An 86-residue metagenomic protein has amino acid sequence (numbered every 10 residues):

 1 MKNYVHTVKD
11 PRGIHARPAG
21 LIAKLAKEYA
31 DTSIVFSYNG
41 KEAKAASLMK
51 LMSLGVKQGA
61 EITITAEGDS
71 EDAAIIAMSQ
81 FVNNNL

Functional and structural regions predicted by a protein language model:
M1, R12, Y38, E42 (+1 more regions): Hydrophobic transmembrane alpha-helix bundles
M1-N3, K24-I34, I75, N85: Short charge-dense sequence patches
M1-V5, E61-T63: Intrinsic-disorder/low-complexity, polar/charged segments enriched in Ser/Thr/Lys/Arg/Asp/Glu/Gln
V8-K44, M49, S53-L54: Compact, glycine-rich, soluble single-domain proteins
M52-L86: C-terminal structural segments of small proteins and small subunits
